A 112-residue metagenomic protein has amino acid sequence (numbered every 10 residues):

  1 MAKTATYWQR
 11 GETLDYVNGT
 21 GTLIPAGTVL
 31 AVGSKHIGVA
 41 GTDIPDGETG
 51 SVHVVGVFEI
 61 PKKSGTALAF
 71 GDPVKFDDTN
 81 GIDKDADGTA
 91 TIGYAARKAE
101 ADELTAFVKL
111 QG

Functional and structural regions predicted by a protein language model:
M1-G112: Surface-exposed, low-hydrophobicity beta-strand/loop segments enriched in small/polar/acidic residues
